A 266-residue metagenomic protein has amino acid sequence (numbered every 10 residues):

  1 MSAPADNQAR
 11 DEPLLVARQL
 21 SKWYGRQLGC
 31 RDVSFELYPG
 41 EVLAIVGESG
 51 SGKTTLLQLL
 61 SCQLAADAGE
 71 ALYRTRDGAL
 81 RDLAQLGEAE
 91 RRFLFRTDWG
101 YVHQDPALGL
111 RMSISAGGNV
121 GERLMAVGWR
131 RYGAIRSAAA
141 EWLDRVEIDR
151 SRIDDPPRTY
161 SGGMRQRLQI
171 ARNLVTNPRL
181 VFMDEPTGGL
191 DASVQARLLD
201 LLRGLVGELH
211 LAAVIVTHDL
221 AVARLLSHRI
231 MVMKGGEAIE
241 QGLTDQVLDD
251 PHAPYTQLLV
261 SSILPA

Functional and structural regions predicted by a protein language model:
V46-E48: The feature captures the beta-strand-to-loop junction immediately N-terminal to the Walker
S61: Helix-to-loop junction immediately C-terminal to a conserved catalytic motif
A79-G100, G118, A126, V247-P251: ABC ATPase NBD coupling module
A134-S151: Conserved ABC ATPase "signature" region
P156-Y160, M164: Conserved ABC ATPase signature
